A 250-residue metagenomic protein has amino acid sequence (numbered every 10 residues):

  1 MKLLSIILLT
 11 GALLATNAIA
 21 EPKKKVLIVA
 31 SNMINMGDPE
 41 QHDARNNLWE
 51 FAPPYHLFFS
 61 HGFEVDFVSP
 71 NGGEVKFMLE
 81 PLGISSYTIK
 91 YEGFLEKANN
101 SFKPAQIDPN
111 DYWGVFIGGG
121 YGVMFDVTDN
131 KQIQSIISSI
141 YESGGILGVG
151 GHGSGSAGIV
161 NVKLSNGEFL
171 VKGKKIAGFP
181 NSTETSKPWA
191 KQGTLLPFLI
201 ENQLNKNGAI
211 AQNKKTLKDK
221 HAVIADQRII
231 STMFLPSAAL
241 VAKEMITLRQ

Functional and structural regions predicted by a protein language model:
M1-L8: Sec-dependent signal peptide recognition, specifically the positively charged N-region followed immediately by
A15-N17: N-terminal signal peptide c-region/cleavage motif recognized by signal peptidases
E21-S143, A157-Q250: Extended, subdomain-level signal for the structured scaffold at the beginning of enzyme domains
I146: Short glycine-centered segments of the SAM/dcSAM-binding site in methyltransferase folds
V149-G155: Short, thiol/selenol-centered motifs that function as redox-active sites or metal-ligating centers
